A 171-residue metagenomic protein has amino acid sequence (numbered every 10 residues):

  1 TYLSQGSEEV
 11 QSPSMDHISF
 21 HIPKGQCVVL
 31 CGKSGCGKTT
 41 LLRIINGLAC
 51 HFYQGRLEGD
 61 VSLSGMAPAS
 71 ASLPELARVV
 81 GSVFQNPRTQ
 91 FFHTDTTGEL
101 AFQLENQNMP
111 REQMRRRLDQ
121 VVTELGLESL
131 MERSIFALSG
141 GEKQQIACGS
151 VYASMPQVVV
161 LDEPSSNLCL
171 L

Functional and structural regions predicted by a protein language model:
C31-K33: The feature captures the beta-strand-to-loop junction immediately N-terminal to the Walker
N46: Helix-to-loop junction immediately C-terminal to a conserved catalytic motif
D60-E75: ABC ATPase NBD Q-loop/coupling interface
E112-L130: Conserved ABC ATPase "signature" region
S134-L138, E142: Conserved ABC ATPase signature
V151-Y152: ABC ATPase C-loop
M155: Conserved catalytic motifs of ABC-family nucleotide-binding domains
V159-D162: Catalytic Walker B motif of ABC-type/P-loop ATPase nucleotide-binding domains
